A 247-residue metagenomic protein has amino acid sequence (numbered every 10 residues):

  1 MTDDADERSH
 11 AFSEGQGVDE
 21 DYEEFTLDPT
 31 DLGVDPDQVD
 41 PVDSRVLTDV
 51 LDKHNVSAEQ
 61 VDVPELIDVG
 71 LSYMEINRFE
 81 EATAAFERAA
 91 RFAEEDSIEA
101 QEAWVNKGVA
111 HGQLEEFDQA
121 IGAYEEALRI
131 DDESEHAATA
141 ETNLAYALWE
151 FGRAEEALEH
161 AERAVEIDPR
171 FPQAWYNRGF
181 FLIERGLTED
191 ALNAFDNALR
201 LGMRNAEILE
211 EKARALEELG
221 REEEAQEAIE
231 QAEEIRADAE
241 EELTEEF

Functional and structural regions predicted by a protein language model:
D35-P41, K53-D96, E102, N106-D118 (+1 more regions): Alpha-helical segment of the N-proximal tetratricopeptide repeat
I67-E75, Q101-Q113, H136-E150, Q173-F180 (+1 more regions): Conserved alpha-helical positions within TPR/SEL1-like repeat arrays
A89, A127, R163-A164, N197-A198 (+1 more regions): Canonical positions in the second alpha-helix
F92, D96, I130-E133, I167 (+2 more regions): Structural marker of alpha-solenoid helical repeat scaffolds
